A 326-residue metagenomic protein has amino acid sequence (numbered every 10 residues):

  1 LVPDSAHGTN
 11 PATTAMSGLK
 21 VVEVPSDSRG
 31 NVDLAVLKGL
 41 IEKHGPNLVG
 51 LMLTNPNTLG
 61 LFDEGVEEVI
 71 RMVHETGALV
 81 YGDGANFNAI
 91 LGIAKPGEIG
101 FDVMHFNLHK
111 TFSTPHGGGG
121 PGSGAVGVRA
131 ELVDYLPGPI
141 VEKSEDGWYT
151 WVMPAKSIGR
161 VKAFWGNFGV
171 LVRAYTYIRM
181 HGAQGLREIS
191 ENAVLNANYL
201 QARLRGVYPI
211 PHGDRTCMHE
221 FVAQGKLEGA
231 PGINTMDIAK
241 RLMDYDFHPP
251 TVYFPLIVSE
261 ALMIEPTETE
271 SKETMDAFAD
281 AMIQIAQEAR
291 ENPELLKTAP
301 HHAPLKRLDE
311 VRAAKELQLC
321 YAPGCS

Functional and structural regions predicted by a protein language model:
L1-D146, K156, G232-I233, E260: Conserved PLP-enzyme active-site core in the AAT-like
P3-A6, N88-G92, I140-D146, T150-P154 (+4 more regions): A glycine-rich phosphate-binding loop feature that marks nucleotide/adenosyl-phosphate handling sites
S28, N57, H181-G185, L227-G229 (+1 more regions): A generic structural motif
G39, E64-E75, L195, Y199 (+3 more regions): Alpha-helical scaffolding segments of alpha/beta enzyme cores, especially the outer helices of TIM-barrel or partial
V103-G229: Active-site C-terminal subdomain of aminotransferase-like
L204-Y208, M243-T251: Short amphipathic beta-strand starts and helix->beta connectors
P209-D244, L256, E260-D276: Conserved PLP-binding catalytic core of the aspartate aminotransferase-like
L256-S326: PLP-dependent enzyme catalytic core of the Aspartate aminotransferase-like
